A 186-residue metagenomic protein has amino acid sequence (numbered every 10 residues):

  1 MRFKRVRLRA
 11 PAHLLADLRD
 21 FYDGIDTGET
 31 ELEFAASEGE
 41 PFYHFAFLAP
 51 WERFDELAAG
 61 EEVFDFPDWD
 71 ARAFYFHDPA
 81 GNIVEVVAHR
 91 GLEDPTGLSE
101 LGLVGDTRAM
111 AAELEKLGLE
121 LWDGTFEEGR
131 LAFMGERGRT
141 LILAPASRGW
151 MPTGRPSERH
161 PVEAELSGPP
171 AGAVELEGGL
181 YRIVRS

Functional and structural regions predicted by a protein language model:
M1-E33, W69-A71, D106-T140, A146-S147: Core segments of cupin and vicinal oxygen chelate
K4-A12, A36-A59, R72-H77, G97-D106 (+1 more regions): Vicinal oxygen chelate
R19-D26, P50-A58, V87-R90: Short, intrinsically disordered, charge-balanced linker/junction segments flanking boundaries in proteins
A59-K116: Surface-exposed beta-loop interaction hotspot
E120-G124, E128-S186: Charged, low-complexity intrinsically disordered regulatory/assembly segments
